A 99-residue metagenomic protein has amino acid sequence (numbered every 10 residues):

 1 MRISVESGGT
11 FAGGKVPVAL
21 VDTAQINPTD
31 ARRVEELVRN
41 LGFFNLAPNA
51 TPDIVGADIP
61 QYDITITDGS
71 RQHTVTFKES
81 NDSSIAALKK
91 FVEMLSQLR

Functional and structural regions predicted by a protein language model:
M1-R99: Function-determining sites in protein domains
